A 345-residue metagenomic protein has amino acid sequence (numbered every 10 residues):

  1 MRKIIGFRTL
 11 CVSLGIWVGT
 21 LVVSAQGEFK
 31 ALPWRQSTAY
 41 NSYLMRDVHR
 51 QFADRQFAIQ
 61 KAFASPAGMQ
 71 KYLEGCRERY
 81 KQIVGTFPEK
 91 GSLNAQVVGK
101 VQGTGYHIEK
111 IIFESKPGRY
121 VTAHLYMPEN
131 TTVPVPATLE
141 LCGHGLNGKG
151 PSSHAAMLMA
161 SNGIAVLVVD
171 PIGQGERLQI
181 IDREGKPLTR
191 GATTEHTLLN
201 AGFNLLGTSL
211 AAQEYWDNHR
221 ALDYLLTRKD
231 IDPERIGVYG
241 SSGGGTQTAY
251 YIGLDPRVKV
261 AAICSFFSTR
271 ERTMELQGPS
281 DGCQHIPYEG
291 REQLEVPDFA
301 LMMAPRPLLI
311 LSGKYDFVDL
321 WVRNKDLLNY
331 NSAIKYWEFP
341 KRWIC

Functional and structural regions predicted by a protein language model:
M1-F7: N-terminal secretory signal peptides that target proteins for export/translocation
T9-T20: Bacterial N-terminal signal peptides
V23-G27: Boundary at the C-terminal end of the N-terminal hydrophobic targeting segment
R46-L125: Non-catalytic accessory segments flanking enzyme active sites
V133-T227, T269-Q277: Cap/lid segment of the alpha/beta-hydrolase catalytic domain
S153, N162, R220-E292: Primarily recognizes the serine-hydrolase "nucleophile elbow" in alpha/beta-hydrolase and SGNH/GDSL folds
T197-L198, G202-T208, R220, K259-L301 (+3 more regions): Mobile cap/lid helix-loop segments that gate and shape the active-site cleft of serine hydrolases
I310-S312: Short beta-strand/loop motif that positions the catalytic acidic residue of the alpha/beta-hydrolase fold
